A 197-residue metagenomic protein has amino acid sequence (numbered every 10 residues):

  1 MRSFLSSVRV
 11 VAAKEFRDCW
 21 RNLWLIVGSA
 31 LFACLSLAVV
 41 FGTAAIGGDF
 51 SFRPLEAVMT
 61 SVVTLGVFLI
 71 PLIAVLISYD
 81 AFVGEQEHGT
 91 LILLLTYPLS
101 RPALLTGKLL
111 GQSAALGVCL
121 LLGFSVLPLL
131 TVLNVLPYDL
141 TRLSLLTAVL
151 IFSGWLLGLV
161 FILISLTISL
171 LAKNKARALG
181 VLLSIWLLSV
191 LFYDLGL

Functional and structural regions predicted by a protein language model:
M1-S29: Aromatic- and glycine-rich beta-strand/loop motifs that create alpha-glucan
R9-C19, S51, L55, S100-A103: Cytosolic juxtamembrane amphipathic/interface segments immediately preceding and feeding into a transmembrane helix
L31-L35, L110-G111, I185-S189: Transmembrane alpha-helical core residues of multi-pass small-molecule transporters, especially secondary transporters
S36-F41, G48-V67, T106, G111-K173: Secretory targeting signals
V39-T43, K173-L197: Transmembrane helix segments
S61-G84: Long, hydrophobic alpha-helical segments
P71-S78, V126, L163-I164, G180: Hydrophobic/aromatic residues in alpha-helical transmembrane segments
A81-G117: Helix-loop-helix units of permease transmembrane domains in multi-pass membrane transporters, especially ABC
